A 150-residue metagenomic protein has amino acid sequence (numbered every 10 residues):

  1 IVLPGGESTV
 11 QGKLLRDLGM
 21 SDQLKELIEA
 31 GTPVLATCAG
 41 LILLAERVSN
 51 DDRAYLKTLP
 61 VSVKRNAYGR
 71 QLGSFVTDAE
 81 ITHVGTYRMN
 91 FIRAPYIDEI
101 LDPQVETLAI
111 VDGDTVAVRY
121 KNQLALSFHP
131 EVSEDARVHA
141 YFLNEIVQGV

Functional and structural regions predicted by a protein language model:
I1-A36, I42-R47: Flexible gly/pro-rich beta->alpha loop and the following alpha-helix that scaffold active-site loops
V2-P4, F91, A125-S127: Structural motif
Q11-L14, L44-R47, R53, L101-D102 (+1 more regions): Short glycine-/acidic-enriched loop or helix-start segments at secondary-structure transitions that form or flank
G12, P33-V34, L56, M89 (+1 more regions): A residue-level structural signature of the nucleotidyltransferase/glycosyltransferase Rossmann-like core
T37-A39, L59, R93, F128: A secondary-structure boundary/capping signal
S49-D114: Pocket-forming structural segment of enzyme catalytic cores
Y96-V150: C-terminal and late-domain segments of enzyme folds
